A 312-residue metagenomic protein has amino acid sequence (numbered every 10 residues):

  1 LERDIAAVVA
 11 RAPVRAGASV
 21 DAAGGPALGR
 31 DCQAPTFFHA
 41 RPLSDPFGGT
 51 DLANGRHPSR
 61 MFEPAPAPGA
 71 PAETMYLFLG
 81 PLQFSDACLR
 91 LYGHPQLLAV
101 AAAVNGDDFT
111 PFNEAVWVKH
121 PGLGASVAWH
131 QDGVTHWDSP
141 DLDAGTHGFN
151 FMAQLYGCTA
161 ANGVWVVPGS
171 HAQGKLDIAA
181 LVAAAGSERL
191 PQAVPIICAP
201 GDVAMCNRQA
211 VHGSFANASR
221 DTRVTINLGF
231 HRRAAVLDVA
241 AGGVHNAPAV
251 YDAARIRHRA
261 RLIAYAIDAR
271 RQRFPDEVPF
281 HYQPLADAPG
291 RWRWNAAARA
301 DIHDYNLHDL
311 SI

Functional and structural regions predicted by a protein language model:
L1-W129, T135: Non-heme Fe(II)-dependent double-stranded beta-helix
R15-V20, V203, A210-I312: Non-heme Fe(II)/2-oxoglutarate
P58-F62, Q131-V134, A179-Q192, T222 (+1 more regions): Short, surface-exposed loop/helix-turn segments at secondary-structure junctions that function as lids/hinges flanking
D86-L89, A99-V100, W137-D141, A153-L155 (+2 more regions): Short helix-to-loop capping/linker segments positioned immediately adjacent to catalytic or ligand/cofactor-binding
E114-V116, F151-A153, I226-F230: A structural signal for short, well-ordered beta-strand segments
V116-L123, G133-V134, Y156-A160, S170-Q173: Short acidic/polar capping segments at secondary-structure boundaries
A128-G148: Acidic, His- and aromatic-enriched active-site or binding-groove loops in soluble protein domains that engage sugars
G145-G148, Y156-F215, A235: Double-stranded beta-helix
